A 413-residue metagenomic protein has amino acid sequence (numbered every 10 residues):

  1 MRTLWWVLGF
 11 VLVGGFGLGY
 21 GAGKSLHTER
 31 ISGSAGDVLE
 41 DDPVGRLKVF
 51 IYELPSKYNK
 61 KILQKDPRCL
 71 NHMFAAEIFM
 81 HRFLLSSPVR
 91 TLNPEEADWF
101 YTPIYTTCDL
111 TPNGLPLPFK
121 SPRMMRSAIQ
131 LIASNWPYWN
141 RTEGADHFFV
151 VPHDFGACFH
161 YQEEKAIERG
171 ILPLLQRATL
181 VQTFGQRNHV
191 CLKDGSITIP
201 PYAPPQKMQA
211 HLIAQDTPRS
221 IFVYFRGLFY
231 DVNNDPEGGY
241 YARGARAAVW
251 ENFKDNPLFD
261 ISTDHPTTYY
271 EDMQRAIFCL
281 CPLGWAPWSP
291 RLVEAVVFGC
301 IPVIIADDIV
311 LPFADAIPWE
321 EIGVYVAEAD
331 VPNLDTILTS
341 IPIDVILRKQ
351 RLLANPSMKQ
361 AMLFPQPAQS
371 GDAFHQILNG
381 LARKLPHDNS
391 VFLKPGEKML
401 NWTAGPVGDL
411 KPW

Functional and structural regions predicted by a protein language model:
M1-T263, L352-A354, A361, P365-W413: Juxtamembrane luminal stem/stalk of type II transmembrane Golgi/ER carbohydrate-processing enzymes
T268-A361: Catalytic binding pocket for nucleotide-activated donors in carbohydrate/polymer assembly enzymes
